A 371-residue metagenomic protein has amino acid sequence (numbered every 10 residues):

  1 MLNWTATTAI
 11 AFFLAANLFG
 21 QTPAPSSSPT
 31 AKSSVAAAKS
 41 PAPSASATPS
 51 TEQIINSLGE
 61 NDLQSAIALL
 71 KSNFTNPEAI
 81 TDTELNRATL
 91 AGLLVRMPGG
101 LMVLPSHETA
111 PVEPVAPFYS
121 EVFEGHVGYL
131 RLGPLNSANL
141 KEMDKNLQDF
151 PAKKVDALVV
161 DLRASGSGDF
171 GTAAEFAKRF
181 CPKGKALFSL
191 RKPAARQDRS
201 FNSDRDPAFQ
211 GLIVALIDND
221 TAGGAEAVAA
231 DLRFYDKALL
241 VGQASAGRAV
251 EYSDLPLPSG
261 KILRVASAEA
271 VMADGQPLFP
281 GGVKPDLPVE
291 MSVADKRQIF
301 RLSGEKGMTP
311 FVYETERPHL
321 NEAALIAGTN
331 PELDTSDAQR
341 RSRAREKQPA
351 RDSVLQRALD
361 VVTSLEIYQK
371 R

Functional and structural regions predicted by a protein language model:
M1-W4: Positively charged n-region of N-terminal signal peptides that target proteins for export
A6-T7, P25: Generic early N-terminus positional signal peaking at residue ~5-7
T7-N17: Bacterial N-terminal signal peptides
I10, I80, R317-H319: A generic structural signal for solvent-exposed, polar alpha-helical segments
T22-A47, Q53-I67, V122-V159, S165-R371: C-terminal "post-core" interaction segments
P41, E60-V127, V354-R371: Extended, small/polar residue-biased N-terminal targeting/export presequences and adjacent propeptide/linker tracts
